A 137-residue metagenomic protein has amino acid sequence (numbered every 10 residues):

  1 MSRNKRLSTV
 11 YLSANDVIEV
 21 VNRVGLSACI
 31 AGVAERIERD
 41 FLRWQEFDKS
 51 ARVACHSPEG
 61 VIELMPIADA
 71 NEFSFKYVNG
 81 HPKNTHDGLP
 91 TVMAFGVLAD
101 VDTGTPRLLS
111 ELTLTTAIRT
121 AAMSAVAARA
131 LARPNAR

Functional and structural regions predicted by a protein language model:
M1-R119, M123-A125: N-terminal ligand-binding/catalytic initiation module
A121-R137: Glycine-rich adenosine-cofactor-binding loop
